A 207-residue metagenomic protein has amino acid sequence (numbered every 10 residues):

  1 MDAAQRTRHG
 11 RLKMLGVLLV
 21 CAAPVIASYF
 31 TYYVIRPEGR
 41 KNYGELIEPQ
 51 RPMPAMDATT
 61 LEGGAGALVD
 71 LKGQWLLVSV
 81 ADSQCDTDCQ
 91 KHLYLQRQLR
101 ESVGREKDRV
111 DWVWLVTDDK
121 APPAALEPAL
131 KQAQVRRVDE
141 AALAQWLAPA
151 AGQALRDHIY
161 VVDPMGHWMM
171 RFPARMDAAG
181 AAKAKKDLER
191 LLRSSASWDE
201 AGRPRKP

Functional and structural regions predicted by a protein language model:
M1-T59: N-terminal targeting signals for export/organelle localization
D57-L76, E101: A short beta-strand-turn-helix
V69-Q96: Short active-site neighborhood of thiol/selenol oxidoreductases, capturing the structured segment around
K72-Q74, K107-R109, A154: Extracytoplasmic
G73, Y94, E101, D119-A125: The feature represents the first ordered module of a protein
L93-V113: Conserved helix-turn-beta segment immediately C-terminal to the redox Cys motif in thioredoxin-like folds
D111-V113, D118-A121, A125-V162: Short, internal strand/loop/helix patches that form the active-site neighborhood or redox-interaction surface
L155-D157, V161-P207: Thiol-/selenol-based redox modules, centered on thioredoxin-like and closely related oxidoreductase domains
